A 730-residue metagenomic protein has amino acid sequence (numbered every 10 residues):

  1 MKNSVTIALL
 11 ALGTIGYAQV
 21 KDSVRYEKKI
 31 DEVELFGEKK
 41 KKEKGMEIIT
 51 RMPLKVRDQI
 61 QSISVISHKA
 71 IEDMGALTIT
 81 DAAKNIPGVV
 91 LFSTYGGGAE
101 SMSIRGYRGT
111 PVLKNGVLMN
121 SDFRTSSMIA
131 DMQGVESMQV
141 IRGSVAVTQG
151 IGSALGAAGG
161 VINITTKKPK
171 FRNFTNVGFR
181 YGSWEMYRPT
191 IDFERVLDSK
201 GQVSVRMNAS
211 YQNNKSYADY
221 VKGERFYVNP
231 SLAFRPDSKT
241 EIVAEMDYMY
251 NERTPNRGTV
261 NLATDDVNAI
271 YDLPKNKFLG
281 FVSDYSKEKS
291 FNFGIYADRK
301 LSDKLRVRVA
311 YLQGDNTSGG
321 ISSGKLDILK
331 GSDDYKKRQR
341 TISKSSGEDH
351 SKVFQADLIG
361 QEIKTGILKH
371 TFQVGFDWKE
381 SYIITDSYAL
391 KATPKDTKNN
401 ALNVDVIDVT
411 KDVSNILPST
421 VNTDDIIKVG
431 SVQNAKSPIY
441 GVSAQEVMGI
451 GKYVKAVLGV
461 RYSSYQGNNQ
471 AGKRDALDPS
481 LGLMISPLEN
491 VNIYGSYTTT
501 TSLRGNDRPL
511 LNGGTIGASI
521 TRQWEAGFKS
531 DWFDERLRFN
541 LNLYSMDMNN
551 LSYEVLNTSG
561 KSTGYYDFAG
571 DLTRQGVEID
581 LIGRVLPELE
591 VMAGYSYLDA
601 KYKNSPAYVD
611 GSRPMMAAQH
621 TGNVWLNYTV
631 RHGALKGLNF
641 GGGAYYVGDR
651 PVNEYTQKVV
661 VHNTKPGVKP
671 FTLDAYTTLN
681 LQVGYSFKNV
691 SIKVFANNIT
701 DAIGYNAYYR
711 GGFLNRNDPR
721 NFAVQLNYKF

Functional and structural regions predicted by a protein language model:
K42-V56, I60-I63, T80-L118, E136: Extracytoplasmic beta-strand/coil segments of soluble accessory domains associated with Gram-negative outer-membrane
L91, S101, V117-S144, T165: Short acidic/polar hinge/loop motifs at secondary-structure boundaries that mediate gating or recognition
S121, G134-V135, V145-P230, P236-T240 (+2 more regions): Outer-membrane beta-barrel translocator/receptor signature
Q212, S216, A233-K300, D315-D349 (+4 more regions): Acidic/polar loop-and-plug regions of large Gram-negative outer-membrane beta-barrel proteins
D237, D349-S351, K369-Q373, D377-S381 (+2 more regions): Structural signature of Gram-negative outer-membrane beta-barrels, strongest in the C-terminal barrel of TonB-dependent
K300-L312, N316-S322, S519-R584, V591-M592 (+2 more regions): Membrane-embedded beta-barrel scaffold of Gram-negative outer-membrane proteins
K452-Y453, D567-T656, T700, N727-K729: Gram-negative outer-membrane beta-barrel transporters
N549, Y645-H662, G684-F730: C-terminal beta-signal and adjacent terminal beta-strands/loops of Gram-negative outer-membrane beta-barrel proteins
